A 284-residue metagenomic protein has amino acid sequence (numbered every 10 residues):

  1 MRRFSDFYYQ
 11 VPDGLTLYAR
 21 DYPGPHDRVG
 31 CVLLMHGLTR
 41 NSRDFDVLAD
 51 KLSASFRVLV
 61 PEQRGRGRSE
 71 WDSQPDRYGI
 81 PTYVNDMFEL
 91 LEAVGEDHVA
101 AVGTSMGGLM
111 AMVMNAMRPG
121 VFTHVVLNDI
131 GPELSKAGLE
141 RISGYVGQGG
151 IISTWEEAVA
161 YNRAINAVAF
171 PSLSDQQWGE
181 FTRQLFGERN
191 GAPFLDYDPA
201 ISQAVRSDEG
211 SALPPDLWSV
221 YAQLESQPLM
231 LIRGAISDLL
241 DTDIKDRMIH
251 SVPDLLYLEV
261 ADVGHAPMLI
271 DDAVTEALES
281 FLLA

Functional and structural regions predicted by a protein language model:
M1-V32, A54-F56, A273, E279-A284: Alpha/beta-hydrolase fold catalytic core
Y18-W71: Conserved HGGG/HGGXW glycine-rich cap/lid loop of the alpha/beta-hydrolase fold
V47-D50, V60-V102: Active-site loop/oxyanion-hole signature of alpha/beta-hydrolase fold enzymes
E62-R66, G131, V263-G264: Short beta-to-alpha linker loops that shape the active-site pocket of alpha/beta-hydrolase fold enzymes
D97-K136: Conserved hydrolase catalytic core segment
S153-R206: Conserved alpha/beta-hydrolase catalytic His-Asp/Glu region
R189-H250: Conserved serine/cysteine hydrolase catalytic core
V263-D272: Catalytic histidine-centered segment of alpha/beta-hydrolase-like enzymes
